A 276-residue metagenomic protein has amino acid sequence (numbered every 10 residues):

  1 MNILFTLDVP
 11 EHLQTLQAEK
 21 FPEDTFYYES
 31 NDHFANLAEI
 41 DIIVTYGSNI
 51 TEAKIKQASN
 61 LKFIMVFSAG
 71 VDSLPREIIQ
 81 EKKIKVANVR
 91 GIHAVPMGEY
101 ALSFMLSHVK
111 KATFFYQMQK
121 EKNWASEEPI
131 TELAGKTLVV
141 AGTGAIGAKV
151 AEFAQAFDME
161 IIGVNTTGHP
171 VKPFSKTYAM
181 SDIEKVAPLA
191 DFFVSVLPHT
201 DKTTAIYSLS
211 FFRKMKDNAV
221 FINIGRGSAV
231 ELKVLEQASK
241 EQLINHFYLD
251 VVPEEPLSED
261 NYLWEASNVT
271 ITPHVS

Functional and structural regions predicted by a protein language model:
M1-V86, S208: An N-terminal-biased, well-structured beta-alpha scaffold segment characteristic of Rossmann-like dinucleotide-binding
N36-A38, I55-A58, L133, V186-P188 (+2 more regions): A short, aliphatic-rich alpha-helical micro-motif
S48, A69, L197-H199, G225-R226 (+1 more regions): Short glycine-/small-residue-rich Rossmann-like dinucleotide-binding loops
F67-S68, K85-I92, S181, H274: Short beta->alpha connector loops at strand-helix junctions that form conserved, small/polar/Pro-enriched
P75-K85, S195, H199-K240: Beta-strand-loop-alpha-helix segment that lines the small-molecule cofactor/substrate pocket of alpha/beta enzymes
I84-T137, E152, A156, G163: Phosphate-binding beta-alpha-beta segment of Rossmann-like dinucleotide-binding domains, i.e., the NAD(P)
V86, N218, I224-S276: Rossmann-like dinucleotide-binding domain for NAD(H)/NADP(H)
P129-D217: Rossmann-like dinucleotide/phosphate-binding beta-alpha-beta segment
